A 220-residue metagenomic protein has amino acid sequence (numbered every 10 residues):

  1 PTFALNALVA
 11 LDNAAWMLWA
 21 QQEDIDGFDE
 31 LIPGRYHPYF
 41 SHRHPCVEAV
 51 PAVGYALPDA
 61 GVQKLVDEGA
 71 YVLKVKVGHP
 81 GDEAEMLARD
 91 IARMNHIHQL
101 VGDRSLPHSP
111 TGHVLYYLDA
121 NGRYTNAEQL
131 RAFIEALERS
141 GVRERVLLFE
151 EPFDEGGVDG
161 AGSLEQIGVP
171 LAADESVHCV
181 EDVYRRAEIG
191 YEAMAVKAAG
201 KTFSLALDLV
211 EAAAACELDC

Functional and structural regions predicted by a protein language model:
P1-Y116, R123, E128-R131, E135: N-terminal capping/lid subdomain adjacent to the active-site entrance of alpha/beta enzymes
V77-C220: Catalytic core of soluble alpha/beta enzymes
